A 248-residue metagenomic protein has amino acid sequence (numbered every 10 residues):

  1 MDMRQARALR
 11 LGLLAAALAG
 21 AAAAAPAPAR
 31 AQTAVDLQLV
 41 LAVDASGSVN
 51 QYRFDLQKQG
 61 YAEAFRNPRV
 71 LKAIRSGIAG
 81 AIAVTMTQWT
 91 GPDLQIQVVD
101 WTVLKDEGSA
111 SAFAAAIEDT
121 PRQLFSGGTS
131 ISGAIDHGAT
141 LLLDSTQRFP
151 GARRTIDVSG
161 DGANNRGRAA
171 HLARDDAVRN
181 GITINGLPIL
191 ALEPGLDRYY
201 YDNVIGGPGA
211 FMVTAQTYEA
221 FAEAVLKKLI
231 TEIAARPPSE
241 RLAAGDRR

Functional and structural regions predicted by a protein language model:
D2-A15: Bacterial N-terminal signal peptides that target proteins for export
A25-A31: Sec/Tat signal peptide C-region and signal peptidase I cleavage site
T33-D100, A134-G138, I156-D157: Von Willebrand factor
A42-Y52, V84, D100, I117-G128 (+3 more regions): Second-shell loop/turn segments in exported
P68-I78, G128, T146-R154, P237-R241: Surface-exposed patches in mature extracellular/periplasmic domains of secreted proteins
I74, G162-D202: VWA/integrin I-like adhesion module and closely mimicked acidic/polar interface patches used
S111-R153, G186-L196, A224: Von Willebrand factor
I189-E240: Von Willebrand factor A/integrin I-like adhesion domains
